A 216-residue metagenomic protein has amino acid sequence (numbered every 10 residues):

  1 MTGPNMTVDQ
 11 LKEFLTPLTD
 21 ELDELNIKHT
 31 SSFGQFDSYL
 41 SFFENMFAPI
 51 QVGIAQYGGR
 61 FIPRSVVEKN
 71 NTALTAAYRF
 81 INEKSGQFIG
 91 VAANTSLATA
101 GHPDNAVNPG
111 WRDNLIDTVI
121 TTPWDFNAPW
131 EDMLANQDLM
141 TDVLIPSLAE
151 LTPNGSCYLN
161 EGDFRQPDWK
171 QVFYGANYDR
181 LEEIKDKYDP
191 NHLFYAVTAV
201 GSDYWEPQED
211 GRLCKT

Functional and structural regions predicted by a protein language model:
M1-T216: Soluble FAD-dependent oxygen oxidases
